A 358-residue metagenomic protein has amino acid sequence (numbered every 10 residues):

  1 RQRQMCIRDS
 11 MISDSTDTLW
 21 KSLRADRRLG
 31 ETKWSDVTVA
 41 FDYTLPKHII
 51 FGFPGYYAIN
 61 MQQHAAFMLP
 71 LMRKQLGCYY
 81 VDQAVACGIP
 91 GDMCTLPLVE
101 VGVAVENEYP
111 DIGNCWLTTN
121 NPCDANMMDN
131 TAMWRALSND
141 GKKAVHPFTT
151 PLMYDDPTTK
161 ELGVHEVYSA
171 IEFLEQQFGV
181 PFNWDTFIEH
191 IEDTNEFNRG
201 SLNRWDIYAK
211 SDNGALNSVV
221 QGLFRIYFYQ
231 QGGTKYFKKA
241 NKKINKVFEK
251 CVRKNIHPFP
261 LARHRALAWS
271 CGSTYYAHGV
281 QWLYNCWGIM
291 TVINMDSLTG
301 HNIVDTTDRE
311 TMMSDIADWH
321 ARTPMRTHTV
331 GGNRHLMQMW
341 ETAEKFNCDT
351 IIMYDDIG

Functional and structural regions predicted by a protein language model:
Q2-I7: Short, small-residue-biased leader/transition segments that mark boundaries at the very start of proteins
E31-K33, Y43-D82, L267-G331, H335-W340 (+1 more regions): Redox- and metal-dependent alpha/beta enzyme cores, enriched for Fe-S-associated oxidoreductases and cofactor-handling
T32, D36-P122, M127-T131: An N-terminal, globular interaction/scaffold subdomain
I89-N107, E172-D193, W319-W340, N347: Extended, charge-rich low-complexity interaction segments
G113, A343, N347-M353: Proline-aspartate-enriched helix->loop->beta-strand connector
T118, M353-D356: Conserved beta-strand positions
T119, A132-Q221: Cap/lid and interdomain-hinge subdomains that line or gate substrate/regulatory clefts in soluble alpha/beta enzymes
N195-V304: Extended, H/D-rich, highly charged conserved domains that either
